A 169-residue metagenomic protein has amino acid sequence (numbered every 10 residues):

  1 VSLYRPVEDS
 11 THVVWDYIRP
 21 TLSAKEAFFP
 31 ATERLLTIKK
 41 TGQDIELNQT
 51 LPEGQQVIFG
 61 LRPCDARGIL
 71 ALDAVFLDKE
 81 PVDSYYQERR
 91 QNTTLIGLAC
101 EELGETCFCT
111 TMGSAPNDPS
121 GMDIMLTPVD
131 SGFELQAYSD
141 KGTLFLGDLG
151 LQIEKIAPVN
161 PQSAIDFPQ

Functional and structural regions predicted by a protein language model:
V1-Q169: Iron-sulfur-associated redox domains of electron-transfer enzymes in respiratory and anaerobic energy metabolism
